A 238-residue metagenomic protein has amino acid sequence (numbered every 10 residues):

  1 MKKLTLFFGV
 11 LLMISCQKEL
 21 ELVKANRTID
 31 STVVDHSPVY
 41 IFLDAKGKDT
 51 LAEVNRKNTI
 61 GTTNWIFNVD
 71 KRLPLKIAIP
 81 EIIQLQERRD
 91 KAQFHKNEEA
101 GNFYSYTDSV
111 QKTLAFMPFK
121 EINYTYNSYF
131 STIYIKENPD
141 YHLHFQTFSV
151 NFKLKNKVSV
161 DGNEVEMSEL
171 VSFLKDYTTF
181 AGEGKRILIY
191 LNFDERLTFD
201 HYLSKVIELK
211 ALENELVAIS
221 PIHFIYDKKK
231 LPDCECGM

Functional and structural regions predicted by a protein language model:
M1-A25: Bacterial Sec-dependent N-terminal signal peptides
Q17-M238: Long, low-hydrophobicity, acidic/polar, solvent-exposed interaction domains
